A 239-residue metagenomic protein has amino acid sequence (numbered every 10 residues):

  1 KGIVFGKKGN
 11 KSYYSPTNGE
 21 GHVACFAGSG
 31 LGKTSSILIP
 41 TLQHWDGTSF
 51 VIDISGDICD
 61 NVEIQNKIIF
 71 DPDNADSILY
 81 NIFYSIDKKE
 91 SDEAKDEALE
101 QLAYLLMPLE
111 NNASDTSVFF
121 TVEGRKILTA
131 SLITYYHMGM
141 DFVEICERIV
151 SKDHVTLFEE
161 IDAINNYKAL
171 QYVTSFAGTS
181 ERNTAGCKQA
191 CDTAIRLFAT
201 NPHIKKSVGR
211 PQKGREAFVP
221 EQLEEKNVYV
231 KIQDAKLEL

Functional and structural regions predicted by a protein language model:
K1-P16: N-terminal pre-Walker A segment at the start of P-loop NTPase domains
G19-L239: P-loop NTPase motor domains
